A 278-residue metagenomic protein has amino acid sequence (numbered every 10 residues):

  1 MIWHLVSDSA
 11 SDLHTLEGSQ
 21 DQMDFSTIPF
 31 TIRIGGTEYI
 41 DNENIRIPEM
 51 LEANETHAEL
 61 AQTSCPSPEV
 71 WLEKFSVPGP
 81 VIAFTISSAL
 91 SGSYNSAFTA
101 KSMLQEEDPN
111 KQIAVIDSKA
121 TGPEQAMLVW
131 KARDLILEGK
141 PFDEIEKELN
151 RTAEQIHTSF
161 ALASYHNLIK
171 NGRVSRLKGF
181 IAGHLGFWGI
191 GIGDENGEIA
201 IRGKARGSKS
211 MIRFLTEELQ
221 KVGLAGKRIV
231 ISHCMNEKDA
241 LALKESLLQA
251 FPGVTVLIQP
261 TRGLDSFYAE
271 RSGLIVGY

Functional and structural regions predicted by a protein language model:
M1, F75-P78, V222-A225: Flexible, charged surface loops at secondary-structure boundaries
I2-S64: N-terminal glycine-rich anion-binding loop in soluble enzyme alpha/beta folds
W3, G79-A83, K227-I229: Generic beta-sheet signal
V6-S7, T85-S87, I116-D117: Short beta-strand segments
S11-S26, F30-T31, L90-S93, A97-S102 (+3 more regions): Mixed-charge interfacial surface used for oligomerization/domain docking and macromolecular partner engagement
T37-A97, S102-E106: Class I S-adenosyl-L-methionine
P78-G79, D108, G223, F251: A structural signal for short coil/turn segments at secondary-structure junctions
G79-A83, E106-I116, I258: Glycine/charged-rich beta-loop-alpha catalytic/anionic-binding loops adjacent to active sites
